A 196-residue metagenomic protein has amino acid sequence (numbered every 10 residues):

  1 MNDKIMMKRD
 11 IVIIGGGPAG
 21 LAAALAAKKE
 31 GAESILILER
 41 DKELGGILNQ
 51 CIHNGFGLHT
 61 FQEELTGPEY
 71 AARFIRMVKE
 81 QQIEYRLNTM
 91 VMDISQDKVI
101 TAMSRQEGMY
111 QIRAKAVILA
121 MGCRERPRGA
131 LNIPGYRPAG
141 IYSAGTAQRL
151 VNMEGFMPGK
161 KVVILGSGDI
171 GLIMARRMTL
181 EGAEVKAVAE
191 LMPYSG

Functional and structural regions predicted by a protein language model:
M1-G196: Residues forming the flavin
